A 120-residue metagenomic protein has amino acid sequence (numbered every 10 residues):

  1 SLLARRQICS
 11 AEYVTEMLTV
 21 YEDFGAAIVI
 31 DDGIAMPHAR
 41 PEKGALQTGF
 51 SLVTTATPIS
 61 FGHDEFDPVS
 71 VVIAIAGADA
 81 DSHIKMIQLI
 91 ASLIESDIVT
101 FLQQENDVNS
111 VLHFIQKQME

Functional and structural regions predicted by a protein language model:
S1-E120: Cytosolic covalent-transfer regions centered on His/Cys nucleophiles that carry phosphoryl or persulfide groups
